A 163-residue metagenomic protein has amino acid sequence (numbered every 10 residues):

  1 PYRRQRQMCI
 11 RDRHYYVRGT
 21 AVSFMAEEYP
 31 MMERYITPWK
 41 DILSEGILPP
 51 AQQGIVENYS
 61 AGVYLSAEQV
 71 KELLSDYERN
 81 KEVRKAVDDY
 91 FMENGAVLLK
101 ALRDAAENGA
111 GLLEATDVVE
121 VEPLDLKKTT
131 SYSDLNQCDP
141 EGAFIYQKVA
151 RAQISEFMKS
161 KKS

Functional and structural regions predicted by a protein language model:
P1-I10: Single conserved hydrophobic/aromatic residue that forms the stacking wall/gate of nucleotide- or nucleobase-binding
R6, D76-K81, A96-V97, L102: Charged, low-complexity, helix-prone segments enriched in Lys/Glu/Asp/Gln
I10, I55-V56, A110: Intrinsic structural disorder/low-complexity segments
R11, Y16-V17, V22-F24: Acidic, serine/threonine-rich, charge-biased low-complexity segments in large eukaryotic scaffold/adaptor proteins
A26-K85: Short helix-loop boundary/capping segments
D89-S163: Alpha-helical oligomerization segments
